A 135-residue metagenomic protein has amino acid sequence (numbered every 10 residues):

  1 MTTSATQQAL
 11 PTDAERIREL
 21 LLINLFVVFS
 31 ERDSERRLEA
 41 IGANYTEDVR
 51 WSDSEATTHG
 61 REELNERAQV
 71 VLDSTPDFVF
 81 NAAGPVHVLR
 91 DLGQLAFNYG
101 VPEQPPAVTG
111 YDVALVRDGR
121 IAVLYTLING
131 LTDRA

Functional and structural regions predicted by a protein language model:
M1-A43: Short, low-complexity N-terminal intrinsically disordered segments enriched in polar/charged residues
T2-R16, V71-A135: A beta-strand edge to alpha-helix "cap/lid" segment located at domain peripheries
D13, I17-L21, G60, L64 (+1 more regions): Alpha-helical structural motif
L20-L21, L25-F26, E47, Y111 (+1 more regions): Residue-level marker of intrinsically disordered, low-complexity segments enriched for small/polar residues
L22-L25, Y45, A68, F97: Hydrophobic alpha-helical core bundles mediating ligand binding, dimerization, or RNAP-core interactions
R36-D91: A solvent-exposed, acidic/Ser-Thr-rich amphipathic alpha-helical stretch
